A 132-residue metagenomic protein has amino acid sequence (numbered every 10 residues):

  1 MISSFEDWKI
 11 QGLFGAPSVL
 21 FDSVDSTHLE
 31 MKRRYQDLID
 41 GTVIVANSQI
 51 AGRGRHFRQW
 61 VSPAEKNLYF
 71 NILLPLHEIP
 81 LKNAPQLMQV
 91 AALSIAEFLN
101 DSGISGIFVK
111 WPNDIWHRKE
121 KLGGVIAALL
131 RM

Functional and structural regions predicted by a protein language model:
M1-S105, G123-R131: N-terminal lobe of the biotin/lipoate ligase/transferase fold
V109-K121: Glycine- and Gly-Pro-enriched alpha-helical subdomains that act as flexible, kink-prone "lid/hinge" or packing modules
R118, R131-M132: Flexible loop/coil segments at beta-strand boundaries within sensory signal-transduction domains
